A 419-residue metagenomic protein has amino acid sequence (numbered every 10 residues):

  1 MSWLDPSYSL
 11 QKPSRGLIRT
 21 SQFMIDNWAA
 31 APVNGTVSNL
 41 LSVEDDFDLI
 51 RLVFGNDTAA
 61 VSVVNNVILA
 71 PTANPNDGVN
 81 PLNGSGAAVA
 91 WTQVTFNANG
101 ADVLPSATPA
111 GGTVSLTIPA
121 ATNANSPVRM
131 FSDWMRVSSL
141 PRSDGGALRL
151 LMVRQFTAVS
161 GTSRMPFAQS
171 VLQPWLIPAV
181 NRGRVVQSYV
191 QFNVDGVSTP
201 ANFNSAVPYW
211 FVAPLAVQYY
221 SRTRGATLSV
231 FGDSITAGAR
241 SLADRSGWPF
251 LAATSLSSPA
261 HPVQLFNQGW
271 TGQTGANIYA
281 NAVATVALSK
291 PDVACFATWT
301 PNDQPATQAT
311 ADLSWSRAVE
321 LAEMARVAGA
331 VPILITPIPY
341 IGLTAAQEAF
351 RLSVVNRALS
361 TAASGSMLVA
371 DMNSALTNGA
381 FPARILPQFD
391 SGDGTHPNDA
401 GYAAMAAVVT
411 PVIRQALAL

Functional and structural regions predicted by a protein language model:
L4-S62, N193-D195, P200-Y220: Beta-sheet-rich sandwich/jelly-roll-like modules and their strand-loop junctions
S7-L17, G183-R184, Y189, N193-G269 (+1 more regions): Serine-esterase "nucleophile elbow" of acetyl-processing enzymes
S62-P75: Short, surface-exposed beta-strand/strand-loop-strand elements in extracellular ectodomains
A73-V171: Aromatic- and Gly/Pro-enriched, solvent-exposed loop/edge beta-strand patches characteristic of beta-rich domains
T227-A237, V263-G269, D292-T298, A325 (+3 more regions): Structural recognition of the beta-strand scaffold that forms the well-ordered cores of secreted hydrolase catalytic
A237-R240, W248, G275-S316, P337-Y340: Oxyanion-hole/transition-state-stabilizing segment in secreted/luminal serine hydrolases and related acyltransferases
A297-D303, L321-S353: Active-site segments of SGNH/GDSL-like serine hydrolases that catalyze O-acetyl group transfer/hydrolysis on lipids
P339-L419: Catalytic His-Asp segment of secreted/periplasmic serine-dependent ester chemistry enzymes
